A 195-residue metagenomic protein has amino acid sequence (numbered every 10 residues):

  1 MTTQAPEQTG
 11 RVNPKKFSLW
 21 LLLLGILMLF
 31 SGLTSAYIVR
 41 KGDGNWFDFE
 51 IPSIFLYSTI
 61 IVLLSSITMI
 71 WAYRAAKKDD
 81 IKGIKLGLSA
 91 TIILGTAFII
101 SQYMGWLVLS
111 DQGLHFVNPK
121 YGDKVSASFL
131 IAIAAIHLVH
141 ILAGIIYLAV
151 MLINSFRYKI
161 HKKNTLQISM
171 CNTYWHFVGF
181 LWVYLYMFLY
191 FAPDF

Functional and structural regions predicted by a protein language model:
M1-F195: ...captures the hydrophobic TM-helix bundle architecture rather than a specific catalytic motif, and can also fire on
